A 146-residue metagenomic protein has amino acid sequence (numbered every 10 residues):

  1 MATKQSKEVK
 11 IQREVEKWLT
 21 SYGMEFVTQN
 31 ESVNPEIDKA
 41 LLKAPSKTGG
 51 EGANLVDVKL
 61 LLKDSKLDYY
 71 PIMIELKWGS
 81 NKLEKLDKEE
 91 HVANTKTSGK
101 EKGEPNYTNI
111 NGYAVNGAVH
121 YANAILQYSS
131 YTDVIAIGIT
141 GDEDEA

Functional and structural regions predicted by a protein language model:
M1-I135, I139-A146: A short, conserved, highly charged catalytic patch centered on acidic carboxylates
